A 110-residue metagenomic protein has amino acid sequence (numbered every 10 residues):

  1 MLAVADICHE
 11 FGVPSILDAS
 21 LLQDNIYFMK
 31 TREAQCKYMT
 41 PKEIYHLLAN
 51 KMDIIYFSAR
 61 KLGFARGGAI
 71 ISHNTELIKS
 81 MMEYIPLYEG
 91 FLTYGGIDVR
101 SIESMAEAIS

Functional and structural regions predicted by a protein language model:
M1-S110: Conserved PLP-enzyme active-site core in the AAT-like
